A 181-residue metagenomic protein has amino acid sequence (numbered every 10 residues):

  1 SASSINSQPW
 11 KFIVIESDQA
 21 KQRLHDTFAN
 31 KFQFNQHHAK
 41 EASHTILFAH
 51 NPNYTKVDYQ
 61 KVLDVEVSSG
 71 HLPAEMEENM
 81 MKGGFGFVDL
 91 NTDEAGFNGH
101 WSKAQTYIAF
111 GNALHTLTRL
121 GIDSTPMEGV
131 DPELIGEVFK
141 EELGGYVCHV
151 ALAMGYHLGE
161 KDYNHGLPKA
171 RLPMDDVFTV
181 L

Functional and structural regions predicted by a protein language model:
S1-L181: Acidic, surface-exposed loops and disordered segments
